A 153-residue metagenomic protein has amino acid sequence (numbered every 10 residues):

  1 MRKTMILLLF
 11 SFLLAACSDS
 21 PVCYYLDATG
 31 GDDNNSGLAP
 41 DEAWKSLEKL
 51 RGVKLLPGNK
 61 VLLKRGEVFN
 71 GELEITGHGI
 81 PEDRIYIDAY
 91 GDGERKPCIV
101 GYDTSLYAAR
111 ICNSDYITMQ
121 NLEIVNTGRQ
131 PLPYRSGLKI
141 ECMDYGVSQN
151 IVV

Functional and structural regions predicted by a protein language model:
R2-L8: Sec-dependent signal peptide recognition, specifically the positively charged N-region followed immediately by
S11-F12: Repetitive helical segments and hydrophobic/amphipathic motifs
A15-A16: C-terminal motif of bacterial Sec signal peptides marking the signal peptidase cleavage site
S20-C23, L56-K60, D83-R84, E94: Loop/turn elements at helix/coil->beta-strand transitions in domains of secreted/extracellular proteins
L26-K64, V68, E74: Acidic Gly/Asp/Thr-rich repetitive segments characteristic of extracellular carbohydrate-active and adhesion proteins
K64-R65, F69, T76-P133: Right-handed parallel beta-helix/beta-spiral solenoid domain characteristic of secreted/periplasmic
L122, N150-I151: Consensus "Asn ladder" position of solenoid repeat domains
P133, M143-G146: Hydrophobic alpha-helical hairpins/lids featuring a short glycine-rich hinge
